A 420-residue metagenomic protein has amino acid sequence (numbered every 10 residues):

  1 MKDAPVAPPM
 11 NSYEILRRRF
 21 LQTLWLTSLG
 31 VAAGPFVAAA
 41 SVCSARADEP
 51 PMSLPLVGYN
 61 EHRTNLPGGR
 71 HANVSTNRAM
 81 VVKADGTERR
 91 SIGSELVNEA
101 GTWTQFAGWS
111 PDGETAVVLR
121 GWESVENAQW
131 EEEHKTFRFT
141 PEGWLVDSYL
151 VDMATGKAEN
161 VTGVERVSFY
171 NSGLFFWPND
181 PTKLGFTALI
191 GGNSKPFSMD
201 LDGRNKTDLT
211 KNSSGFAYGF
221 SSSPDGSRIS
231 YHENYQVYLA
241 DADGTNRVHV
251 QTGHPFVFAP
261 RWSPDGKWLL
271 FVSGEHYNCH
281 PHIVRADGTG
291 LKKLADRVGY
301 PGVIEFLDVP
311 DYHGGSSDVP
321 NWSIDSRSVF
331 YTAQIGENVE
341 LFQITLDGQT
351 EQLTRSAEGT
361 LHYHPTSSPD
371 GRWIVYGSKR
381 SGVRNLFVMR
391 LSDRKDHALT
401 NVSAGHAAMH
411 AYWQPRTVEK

Functional and structural regions predicted by a protein language model:
M1-V37: N-terminal secretory signal peptides
P35, A39-A40, L145: Short hydrophobic short-linear motifs embedded in intrinsically disordered terminal tails or helical linkers
A39-A40, A45-A47: Boundary at the C-terminal end of the N-terminal hydrophobic targeting segment
A47-K420: Sequence signature of WD/YWTD-type beta-propeller architectures
